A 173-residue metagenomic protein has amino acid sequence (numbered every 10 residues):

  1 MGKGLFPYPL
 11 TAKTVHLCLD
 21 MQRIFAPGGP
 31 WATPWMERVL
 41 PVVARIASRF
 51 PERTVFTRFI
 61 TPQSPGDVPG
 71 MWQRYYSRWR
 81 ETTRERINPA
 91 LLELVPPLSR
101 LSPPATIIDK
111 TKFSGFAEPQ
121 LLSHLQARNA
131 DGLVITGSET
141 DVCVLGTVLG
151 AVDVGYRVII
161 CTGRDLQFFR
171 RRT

Functional and structural regions predicted by a protein language model:
M1-V15, R45, R49, R80-T173: Active-site-adjacent betaalpha module
A12-T14, G29-I60: A short alpha/beta connector and helix-capping loop motif
T14-Q22, T57, T136: Beta-strand elements within well-structured catalytic alpha/beta cores of enzymes that handle phosphate/sulfate esters
L19-F25, P69-R78, P96-I107: Short, basic/glycine-rich phosphate-binding loops at helix/coil junctions that contact nucleotide phosphates
Q22-I24, I60, F113, E139-T140: Short glycine-rich anion-binding loops that position phosphate/pyrophosphate groups of nucleotides and phosphorylated
F25-P34, D131-T136: Surface-exposed cleft-lining segments at the edges of enzyme active sites
A32-M36, W72-Q73, A151-D153: Glycine-rich, phosphate-binding/catalytic loops in enzymes
R53-T54, F59-R78: Early exported N-terminus immediately downstream of N-terminal targeting peptides
